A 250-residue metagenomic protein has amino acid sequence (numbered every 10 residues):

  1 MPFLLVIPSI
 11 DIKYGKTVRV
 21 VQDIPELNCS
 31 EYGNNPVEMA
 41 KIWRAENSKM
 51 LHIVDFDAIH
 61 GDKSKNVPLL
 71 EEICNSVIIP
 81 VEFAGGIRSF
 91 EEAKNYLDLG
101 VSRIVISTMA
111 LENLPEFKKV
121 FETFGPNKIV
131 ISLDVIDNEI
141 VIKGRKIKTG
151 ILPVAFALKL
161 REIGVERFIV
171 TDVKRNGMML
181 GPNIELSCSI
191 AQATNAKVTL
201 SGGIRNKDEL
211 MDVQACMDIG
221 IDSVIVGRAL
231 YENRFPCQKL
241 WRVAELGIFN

Functional and structural regions predicted by a protein language model:
L5-S9, M50, I78-E82, S102-V105 (+5 more regions): Structural preference for beta-strand elements that scaffold enzyme active sites
D11, W43, L51, Y96 (+5 more regions): Conserved, mostly hydrophobic/aromatic
K13-L27, L97, V101-N176: Conserved anion-binding
M50-P68, T108, V170-L180: Glycine-rich, proline-tolerant flexible connector loops at the mouths of alpha/beta enzymes
D57, K65-E122: Glycine/small-residue-rich loop that forms an oxyanion/phosphate-binding "nest" at active or ligand-binding sites
S64-E71, K146-A155, L180-S189, W241: Charged helix-capping and loop-helix junction motifs
S76-V77, V81-I104, E185-G220, L240: Catalytic cores of alpha/beta
P115-F124, Q214-M217, I221-V226, L230-N250: C-terminal helical cap(s) of enzyme catalytic domains, especially alpha/beta-barrels
